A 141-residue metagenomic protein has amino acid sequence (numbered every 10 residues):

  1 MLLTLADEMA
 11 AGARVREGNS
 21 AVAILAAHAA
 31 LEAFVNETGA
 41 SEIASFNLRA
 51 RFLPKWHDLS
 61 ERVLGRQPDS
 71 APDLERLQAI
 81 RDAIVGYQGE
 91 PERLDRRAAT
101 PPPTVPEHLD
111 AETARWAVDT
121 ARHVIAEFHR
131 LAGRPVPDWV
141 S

Functional and structural regions predicted by a protein language model:
M1-A21: A long, hydrophobic alpha-helical segment
M1-A6, R97-S141: Amphipathic, Lys/Arg-enriched alpha-helical patches that create a basic surface for binding polyanionic ligands
A13-S20, Q67, E107, A111: Active-site oxyanion-binding pockets that recognize sulfate/phosphate
L25, A29-P103, D110, A114-H123: Flexible secondary-structure boundary motifs
